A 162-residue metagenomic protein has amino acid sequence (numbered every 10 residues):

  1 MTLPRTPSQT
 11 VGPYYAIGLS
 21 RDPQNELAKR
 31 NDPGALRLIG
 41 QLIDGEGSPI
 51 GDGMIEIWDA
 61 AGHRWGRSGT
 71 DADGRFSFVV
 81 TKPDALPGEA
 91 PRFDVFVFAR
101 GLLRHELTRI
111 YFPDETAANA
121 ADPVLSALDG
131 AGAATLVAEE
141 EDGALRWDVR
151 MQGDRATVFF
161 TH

Functional and structural regions predicted by a protein language model:
M1-A134, E139-H162: Beta-strand-dominated extracellular/periplasmic modules and repeats in secreted or surface-exposed proteins
